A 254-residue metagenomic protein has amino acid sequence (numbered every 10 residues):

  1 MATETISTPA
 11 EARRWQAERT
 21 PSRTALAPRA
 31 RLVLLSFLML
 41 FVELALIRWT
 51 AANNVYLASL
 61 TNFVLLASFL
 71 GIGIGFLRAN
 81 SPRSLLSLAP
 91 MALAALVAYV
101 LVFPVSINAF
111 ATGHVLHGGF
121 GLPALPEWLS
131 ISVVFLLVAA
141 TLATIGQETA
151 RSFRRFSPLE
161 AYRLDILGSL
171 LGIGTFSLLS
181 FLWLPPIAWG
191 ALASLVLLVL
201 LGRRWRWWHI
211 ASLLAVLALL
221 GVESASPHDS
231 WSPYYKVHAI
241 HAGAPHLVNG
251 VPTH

Functional and structural regions predicted by a protein language model:
A2-H254: Alpha-helical transmembrane segments of multi-pass membrane proteins
